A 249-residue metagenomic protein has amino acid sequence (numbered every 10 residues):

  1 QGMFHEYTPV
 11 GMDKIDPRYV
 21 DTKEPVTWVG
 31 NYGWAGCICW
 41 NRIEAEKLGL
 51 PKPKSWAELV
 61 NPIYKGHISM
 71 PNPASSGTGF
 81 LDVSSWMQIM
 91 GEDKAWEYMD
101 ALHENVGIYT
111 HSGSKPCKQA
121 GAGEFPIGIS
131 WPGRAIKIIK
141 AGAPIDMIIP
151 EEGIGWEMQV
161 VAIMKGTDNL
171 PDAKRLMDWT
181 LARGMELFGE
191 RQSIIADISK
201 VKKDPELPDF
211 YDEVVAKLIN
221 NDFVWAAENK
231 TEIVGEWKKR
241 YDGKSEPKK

Functional and structural regions predicted by a protein language model:
Q1-G121: Extracytoplasmic ligand-binding site segments that recognize negatively charged/polar headgroups
F4-K14, W28-V29, A57, A143-G155 (+2 more regions): Short beta-strand->loop
G36, E44-E46, G66, A74-T78 (+4 more regions): Solvent-exposed loop/turn segments at secondary-structure junctions within structured extracellular/periplasmic domains
A57-V60, M87, M99-D100, C117 (+7 more regions): Non-transmembrane alpha-helical segments in soluble domains of secreted/periplasmic/extracellular proteins
Y98-H103, Y109-T110, A141-K165, K200: Periplasmic-binding protein-like
G121, P126-P144: A ligand-binding cleft/hinge motif common to bilobed small-molecule-binding domains
G155, Q159, M164-N221: Mature extracytoplasmic/periplasmic domains
E213, I219-K249: Conserved C-terminal helix/tail region of periplasmic/extracytoplasmic solute-binding proteins
